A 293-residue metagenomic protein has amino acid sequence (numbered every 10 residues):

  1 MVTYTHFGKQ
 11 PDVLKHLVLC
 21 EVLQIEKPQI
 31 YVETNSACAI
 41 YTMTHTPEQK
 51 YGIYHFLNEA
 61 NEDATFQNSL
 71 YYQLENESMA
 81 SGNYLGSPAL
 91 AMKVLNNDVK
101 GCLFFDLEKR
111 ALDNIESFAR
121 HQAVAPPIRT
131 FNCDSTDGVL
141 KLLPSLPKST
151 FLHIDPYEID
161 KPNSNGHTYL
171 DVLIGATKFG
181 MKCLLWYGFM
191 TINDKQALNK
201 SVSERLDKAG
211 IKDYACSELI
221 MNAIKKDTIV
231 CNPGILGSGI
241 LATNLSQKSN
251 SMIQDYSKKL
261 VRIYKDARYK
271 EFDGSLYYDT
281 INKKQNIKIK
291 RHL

Functional and structural regions predicted by a protein language model:
M1-L293: Class I S-adenosyl-L-methionine-dependent methyltransferase catalytic core
